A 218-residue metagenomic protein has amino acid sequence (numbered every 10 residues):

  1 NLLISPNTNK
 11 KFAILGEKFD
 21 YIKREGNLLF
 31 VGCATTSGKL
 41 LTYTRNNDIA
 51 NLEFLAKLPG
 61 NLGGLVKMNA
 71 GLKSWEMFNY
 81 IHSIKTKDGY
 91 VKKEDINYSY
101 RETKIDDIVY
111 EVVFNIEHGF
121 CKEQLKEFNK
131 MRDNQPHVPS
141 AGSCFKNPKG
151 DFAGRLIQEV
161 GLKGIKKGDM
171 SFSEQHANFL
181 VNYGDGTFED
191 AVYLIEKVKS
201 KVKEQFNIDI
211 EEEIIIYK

Functional and structural regions predicted by a protein language model:
N1-M68: Anion-binding (especially nucleotide phosphate/pyrophosphate-binding) glycine-rich loop and adjoining beta-alpha core
L2-Y21, K67-E94, D106-E111: Structural signature of FAD isoalloxazine-binding scaffolds in flavoprotein oxidoreductases
I4-P6, R24, F54, G64 (+8 more regions): Generic structural "secondary-structure junction" signal
K23, E53, K85, I214-I215: Residues embedded in well-ordered beta-strands within globular domains across many folds
T44, L62, V66-A70, D88 (+2 more regions): Short, well-ordered alpha-helical segments in soluble proteins
L58, Y80, I216-Y217: Residue-level signal for alpha-helical context at structural boundaries
K87-K218: Phosphate/pyrophosphate- and phosphate-bearing ligand-binding catalytic cores of soluble enzymes
